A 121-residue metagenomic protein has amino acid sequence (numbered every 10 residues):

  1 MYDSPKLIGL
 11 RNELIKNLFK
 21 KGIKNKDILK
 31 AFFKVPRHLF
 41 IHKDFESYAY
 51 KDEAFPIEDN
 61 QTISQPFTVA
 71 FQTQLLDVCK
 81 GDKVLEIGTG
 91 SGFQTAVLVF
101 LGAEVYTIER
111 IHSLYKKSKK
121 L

Functional and structural regions predicted by a protein language model:
M1-D44: N-terminal auxiliary segments of SAM/dcSAM-dependent transferases
N12-K16, D52, I63-K80: Conserved alpha-helix/loop element of class I SAM-dependent methyltransferases that forms part of the SAM/SAH-binding
E13, D27, F71, F93 (+1 more regions): Short Gly/charged-rich anion-binding patches and loops
N25-K26, P66, H112: Alpha-helix N-capping/helix-start residues
D44-I57: Short, surface-exposed glycine/acidic/tryptophan-bearing loops
F45, I63-F67, T89, F93: Residues at secondary-structure transition points
D77-L121: Conserved nucleotide-cofactor-binding alpha/beta core module
